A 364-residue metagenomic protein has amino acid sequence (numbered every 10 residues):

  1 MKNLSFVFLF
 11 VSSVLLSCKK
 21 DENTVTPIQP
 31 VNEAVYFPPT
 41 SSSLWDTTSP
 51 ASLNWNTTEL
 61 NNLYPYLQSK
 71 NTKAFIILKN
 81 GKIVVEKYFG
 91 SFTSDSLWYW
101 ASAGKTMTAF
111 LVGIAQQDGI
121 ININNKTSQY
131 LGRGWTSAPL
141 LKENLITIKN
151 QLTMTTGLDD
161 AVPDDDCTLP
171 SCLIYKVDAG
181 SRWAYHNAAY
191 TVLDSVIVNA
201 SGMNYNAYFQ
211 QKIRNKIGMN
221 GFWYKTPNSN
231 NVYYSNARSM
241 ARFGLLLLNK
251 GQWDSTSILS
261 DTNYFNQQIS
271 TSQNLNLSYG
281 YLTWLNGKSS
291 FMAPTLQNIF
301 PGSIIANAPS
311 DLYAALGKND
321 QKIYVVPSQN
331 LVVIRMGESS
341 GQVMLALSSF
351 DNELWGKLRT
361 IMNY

Functional and structural regions predicted by a protein language model:
M1-L16: Sec-dependent bacterial lipoprotein signal peptides
C18-T93, W98, Q116-I121, N286 (+1 more regions): N-terminal leader/targeting segments and the immediately adjacent pre-domain N-terminus
E59, L63, A103-G104, I123 (+9 more regions): Stable alpha-helical elements in mature extracytoplasmic
G81, W98-N124, Q151, L193-I197 (+1 more regions): Active-site SXXK
D118-T156, M203-N236: Active-site helix/loop module of the DD-peptidase/beta-lactamase fold, centered on the serine-lysine SxxK catalytic
T153-T226, N230: A small/polar active-site loop signature that marks catalytic segments
G218-P327, S340-S348: Penicillin-binding protein/beta-lactamase superfamily catalytic region
I334-Y364: C-terminal/domain-terminus segments
